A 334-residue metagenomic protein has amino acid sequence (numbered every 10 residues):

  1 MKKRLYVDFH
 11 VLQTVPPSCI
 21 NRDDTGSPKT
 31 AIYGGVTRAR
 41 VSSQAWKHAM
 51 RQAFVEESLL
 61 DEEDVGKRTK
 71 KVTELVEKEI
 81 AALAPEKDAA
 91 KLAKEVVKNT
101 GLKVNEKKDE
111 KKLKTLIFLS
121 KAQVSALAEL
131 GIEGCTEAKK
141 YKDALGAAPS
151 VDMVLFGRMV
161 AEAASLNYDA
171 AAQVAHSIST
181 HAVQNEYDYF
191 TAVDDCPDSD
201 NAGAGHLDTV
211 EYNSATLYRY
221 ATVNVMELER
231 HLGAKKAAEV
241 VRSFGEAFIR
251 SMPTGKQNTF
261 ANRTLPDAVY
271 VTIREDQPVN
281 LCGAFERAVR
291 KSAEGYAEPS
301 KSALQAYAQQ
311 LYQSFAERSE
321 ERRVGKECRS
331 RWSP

Functional and structural regions predicted by a protein language model:
M1-R40, Q44-K326: Basic polyanion-binding and macromolecular-assembly surfaces
G325-P334: Short "domain-exit" segments at the C-terminal end of structured domains
